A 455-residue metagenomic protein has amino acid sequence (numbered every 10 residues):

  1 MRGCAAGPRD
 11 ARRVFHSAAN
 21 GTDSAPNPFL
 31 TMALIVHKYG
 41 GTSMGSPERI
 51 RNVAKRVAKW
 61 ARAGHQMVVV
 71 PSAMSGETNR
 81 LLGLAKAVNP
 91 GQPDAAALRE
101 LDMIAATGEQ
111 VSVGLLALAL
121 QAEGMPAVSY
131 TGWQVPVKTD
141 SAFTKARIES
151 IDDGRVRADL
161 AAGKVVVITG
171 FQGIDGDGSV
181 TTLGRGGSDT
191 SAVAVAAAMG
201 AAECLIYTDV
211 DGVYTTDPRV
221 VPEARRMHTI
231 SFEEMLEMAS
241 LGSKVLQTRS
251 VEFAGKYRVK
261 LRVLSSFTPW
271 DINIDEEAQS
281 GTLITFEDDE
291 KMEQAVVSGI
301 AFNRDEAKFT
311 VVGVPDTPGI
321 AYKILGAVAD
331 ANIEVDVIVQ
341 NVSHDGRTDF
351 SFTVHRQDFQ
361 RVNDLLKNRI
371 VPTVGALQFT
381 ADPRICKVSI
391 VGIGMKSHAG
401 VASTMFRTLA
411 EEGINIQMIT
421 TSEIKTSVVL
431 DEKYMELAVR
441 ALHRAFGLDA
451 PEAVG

Functional and structural regions predicted by a protein language model:
N20, N27-V251, L430-D431, F446 (+2 more regions): Nucleotide/pyrophosphate-binding catalytic subdomain
M74, V210-G212, Y257-L261, S265-W270 (+3 more regions): Glycine-rich beta-alpha junction loops
E203-Y207, L261-V263, D336, M418: Short hydrophobic alpha-helical runs that function as membrane-insertion/retention elements
A254: Acidic-aromatic/histidine active-site loop/patch
N273-G455: A conserved regulatory-domain signal marking ACT and ACT-like small-molecule sensing domains and adjacent regulatory
